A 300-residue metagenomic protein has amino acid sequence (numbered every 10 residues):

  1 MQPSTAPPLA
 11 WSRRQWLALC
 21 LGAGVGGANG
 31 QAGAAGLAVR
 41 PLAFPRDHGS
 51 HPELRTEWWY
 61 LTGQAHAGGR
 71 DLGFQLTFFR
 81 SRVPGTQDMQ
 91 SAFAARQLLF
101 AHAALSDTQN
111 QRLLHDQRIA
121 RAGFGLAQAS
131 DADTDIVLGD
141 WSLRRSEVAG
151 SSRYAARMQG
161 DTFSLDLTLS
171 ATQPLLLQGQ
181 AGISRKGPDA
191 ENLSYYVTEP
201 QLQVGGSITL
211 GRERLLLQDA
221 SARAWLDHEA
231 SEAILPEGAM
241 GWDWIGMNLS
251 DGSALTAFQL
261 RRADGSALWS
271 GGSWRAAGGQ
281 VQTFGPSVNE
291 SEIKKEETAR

Functional and structural regions predicted by a protein language model:
Q2-A23: N-terminal secretory signal peptides and thylakoid transit peptides that target proteins across membranes
Q2-T5, G30-R300: Structured soluble/peripheral alpha/beta segments that form catalytic or ligand/cofactor-binding pockets
G26: Catalytic-site beta-strand/loop segments enriched in glycine and acidic/polar residues
